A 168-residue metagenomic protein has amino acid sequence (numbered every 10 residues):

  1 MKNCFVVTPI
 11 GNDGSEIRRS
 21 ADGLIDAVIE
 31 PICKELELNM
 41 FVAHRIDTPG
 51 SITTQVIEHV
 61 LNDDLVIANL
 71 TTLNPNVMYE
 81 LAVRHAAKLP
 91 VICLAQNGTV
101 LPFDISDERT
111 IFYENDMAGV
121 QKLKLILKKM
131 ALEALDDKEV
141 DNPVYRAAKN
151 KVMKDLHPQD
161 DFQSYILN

Functional and structural regions predicted by a protein language model:
M1-I46: Conserved N-terminal substructure of TIR/SEFIR domains
D13, P49, V100: Flexible, glycine-rich phosphate/dinucleotide-binding loops and adjacent beta-alpha linkers at cofactor/substrate
E30, F41-A68, T72-E80: TIR-domain catalytic/interaction hotspot
T72-A134: Cross-kingdom TIR/SEFIR domain
T110-N168: C-terminal interaction surface of TIR/SEFIR-family domains
